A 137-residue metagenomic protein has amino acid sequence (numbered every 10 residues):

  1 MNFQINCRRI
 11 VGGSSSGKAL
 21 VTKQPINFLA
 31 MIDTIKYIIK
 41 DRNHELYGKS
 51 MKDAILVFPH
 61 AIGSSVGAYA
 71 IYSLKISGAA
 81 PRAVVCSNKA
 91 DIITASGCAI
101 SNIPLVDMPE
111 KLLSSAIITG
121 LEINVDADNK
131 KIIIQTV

Functional and structural regions predicted by a protein language model:
F3-V11, L20-I133: Feature captures the catalytic cores and cofactor-binding loops of soluble hydro-lyases/lyases that act on carboxylate
V137: Active-site/ligand-binding-proximal alpha/beta "capping" segment
